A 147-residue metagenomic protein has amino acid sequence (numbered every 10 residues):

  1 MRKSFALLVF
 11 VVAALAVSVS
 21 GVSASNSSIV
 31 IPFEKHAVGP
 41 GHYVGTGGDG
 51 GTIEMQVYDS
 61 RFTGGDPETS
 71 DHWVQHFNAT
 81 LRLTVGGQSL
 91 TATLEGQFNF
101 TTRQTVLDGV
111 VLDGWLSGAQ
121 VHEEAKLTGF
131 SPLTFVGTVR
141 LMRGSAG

Functional and structural regions predicted by a protein language model:
M1-S4: Positively charged n-region of N-terminal signal peptides that target proteins for export
A6-L7, G147: General helical structural elements
L8-S18: Bacterial N-terminal signal peptides
S23-G147: Beta-strand-enriched cores of mature, soluble protein domains
